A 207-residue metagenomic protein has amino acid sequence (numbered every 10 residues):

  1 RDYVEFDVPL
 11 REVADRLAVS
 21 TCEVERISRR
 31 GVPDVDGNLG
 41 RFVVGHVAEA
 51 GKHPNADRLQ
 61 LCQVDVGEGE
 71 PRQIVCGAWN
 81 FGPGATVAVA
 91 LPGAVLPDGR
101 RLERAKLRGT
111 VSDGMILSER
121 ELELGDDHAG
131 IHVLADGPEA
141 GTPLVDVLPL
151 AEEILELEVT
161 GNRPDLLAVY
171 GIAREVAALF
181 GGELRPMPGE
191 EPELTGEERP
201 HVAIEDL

Functional and structural regions predicted by a protein language model:
R1-L207: Phosphate-backbone binding interfaces of nucleic-acid-interacting proteins
